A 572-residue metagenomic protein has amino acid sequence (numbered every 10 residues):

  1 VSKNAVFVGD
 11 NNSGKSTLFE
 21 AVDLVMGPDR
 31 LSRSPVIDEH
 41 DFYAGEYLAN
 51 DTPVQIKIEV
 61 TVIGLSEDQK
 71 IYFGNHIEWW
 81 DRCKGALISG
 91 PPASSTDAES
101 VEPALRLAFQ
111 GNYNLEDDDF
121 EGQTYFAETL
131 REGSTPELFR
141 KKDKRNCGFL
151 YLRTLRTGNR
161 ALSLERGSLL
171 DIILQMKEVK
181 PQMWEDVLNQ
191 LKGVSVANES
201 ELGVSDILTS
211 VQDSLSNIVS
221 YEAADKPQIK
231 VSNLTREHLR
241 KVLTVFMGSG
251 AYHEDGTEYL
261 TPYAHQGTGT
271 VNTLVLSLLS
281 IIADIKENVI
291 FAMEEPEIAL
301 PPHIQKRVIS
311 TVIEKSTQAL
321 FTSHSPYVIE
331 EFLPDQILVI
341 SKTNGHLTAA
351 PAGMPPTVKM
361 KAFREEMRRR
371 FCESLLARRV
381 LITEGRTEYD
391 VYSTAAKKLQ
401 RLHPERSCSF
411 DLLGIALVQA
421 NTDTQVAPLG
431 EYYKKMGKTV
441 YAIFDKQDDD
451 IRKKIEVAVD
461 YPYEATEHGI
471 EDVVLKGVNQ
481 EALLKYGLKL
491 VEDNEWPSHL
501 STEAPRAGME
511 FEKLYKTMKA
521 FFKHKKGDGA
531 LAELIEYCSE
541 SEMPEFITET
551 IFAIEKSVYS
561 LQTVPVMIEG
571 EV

Functional and structural regions predicted by a protein language model:
V1-G27, F246-E373, Y559-V572: Switch/communication elements of ASCE P-loop NTPase nucleotide-binding domains
A5-V6, L150, V380: Conserved beta-strand position immediately N-terminal to the Walker
D10, L48-P53, A98-E102, K142-R145 (+4 more regions): Conserved catalytic network of the ASCE P-loop NTPase/AAA+ motor domain
E20-V101: Conserved P-loop NTP-binding catalytic core
V54-I58, P103-L107, R145-F149, T317 (+4 more regions): Short glycine-/polar-rich loops that comprise or flank the Walker A/P-loop and associated switch/sensor motifs
L65-D186: Electropositive, glycine-dotted interaction segments that contact anionic polymers or phosphate-rich ligands
A161-L164, I173-L274, L278-I290: Extended helical coiled-coil dimerization/tether regions that scaffold and oligomerize large DNA-maintenance assemblies
R369-I382, R386-V572: Acidic, Mg2+-coordinating catalytic modules of nucleic-acid enzymes
